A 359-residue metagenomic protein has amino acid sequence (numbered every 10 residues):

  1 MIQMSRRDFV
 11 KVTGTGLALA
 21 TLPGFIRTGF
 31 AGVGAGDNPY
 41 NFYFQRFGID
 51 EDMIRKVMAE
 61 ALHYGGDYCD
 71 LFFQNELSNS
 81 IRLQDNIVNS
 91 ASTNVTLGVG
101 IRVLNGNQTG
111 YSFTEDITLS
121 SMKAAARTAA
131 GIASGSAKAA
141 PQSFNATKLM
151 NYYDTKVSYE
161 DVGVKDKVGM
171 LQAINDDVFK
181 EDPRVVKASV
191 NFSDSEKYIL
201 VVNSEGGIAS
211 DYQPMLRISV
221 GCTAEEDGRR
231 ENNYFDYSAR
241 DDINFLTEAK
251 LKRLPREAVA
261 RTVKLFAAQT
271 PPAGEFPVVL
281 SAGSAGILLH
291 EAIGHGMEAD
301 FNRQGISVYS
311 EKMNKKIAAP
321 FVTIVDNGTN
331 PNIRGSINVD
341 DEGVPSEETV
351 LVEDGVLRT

Functional and structural regions predicted by a protein language model:
I2-E348, E353-V356: Active-site bordering "gate/hinge" segments that shape substrate access to catalytic or cofactor-binding pockets
